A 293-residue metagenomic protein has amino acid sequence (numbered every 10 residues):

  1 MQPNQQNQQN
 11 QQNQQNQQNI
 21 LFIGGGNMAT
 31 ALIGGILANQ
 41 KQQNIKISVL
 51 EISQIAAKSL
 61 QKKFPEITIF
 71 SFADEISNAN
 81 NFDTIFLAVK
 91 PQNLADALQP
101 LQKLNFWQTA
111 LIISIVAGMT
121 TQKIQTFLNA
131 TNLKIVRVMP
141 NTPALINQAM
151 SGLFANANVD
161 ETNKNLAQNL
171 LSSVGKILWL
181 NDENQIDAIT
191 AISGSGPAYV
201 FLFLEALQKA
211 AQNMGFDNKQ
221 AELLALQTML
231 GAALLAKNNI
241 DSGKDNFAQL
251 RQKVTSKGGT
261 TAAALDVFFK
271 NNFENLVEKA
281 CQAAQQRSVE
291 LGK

Functional and structural regions predicted by a protein language model:
M1-E75, A79-N80, Q148-A149, Q212-N213: NAD(P)+-binding Rossmann beta1-loop-alpha1 motif at the extreme N-terminus of oxidoreductases
Q2, L226, L230-K293: NAD(P)-dependent Rossmann-like dehydrogenase/reductase catalytic/cofactor-binding core
T30, G34-A38, K62, Q99 (+5 more regions): Short, well-ordered alpha-helices that flank and scaffold nucleotide-derived cofactor binding pockets
I47, A57, D217-A225, L250: Small-residue helix-packing motif on alpha-helices
L60-F64, A73-L153: Rossmann-like NAD(P)(H) cofactor-binding subdomain of soluble oxidoreductases
K123-K134, M150-A188, F201-D241: Internal alpha-helical scaffold of NAD(P)-dependent oxidoreductase catalytic cores
V136, Q185-A191, F247-Q252: Short pre-catalytic strand/loop immediately N-terminal to key active-site residues, enriched for Gly-Thr
